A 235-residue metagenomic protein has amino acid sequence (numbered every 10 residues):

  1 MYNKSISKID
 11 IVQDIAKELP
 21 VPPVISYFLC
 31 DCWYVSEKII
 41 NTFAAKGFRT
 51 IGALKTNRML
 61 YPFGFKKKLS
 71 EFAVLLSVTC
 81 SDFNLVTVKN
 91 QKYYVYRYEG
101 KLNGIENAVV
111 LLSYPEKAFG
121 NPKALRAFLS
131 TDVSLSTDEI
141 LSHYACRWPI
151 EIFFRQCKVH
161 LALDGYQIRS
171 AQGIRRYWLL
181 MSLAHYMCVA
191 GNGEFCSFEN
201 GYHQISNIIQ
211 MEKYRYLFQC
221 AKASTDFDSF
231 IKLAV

Functional and structural regions predicted by a protein language model:
M1-V235: Single, function-defining residue in the core of a domain
